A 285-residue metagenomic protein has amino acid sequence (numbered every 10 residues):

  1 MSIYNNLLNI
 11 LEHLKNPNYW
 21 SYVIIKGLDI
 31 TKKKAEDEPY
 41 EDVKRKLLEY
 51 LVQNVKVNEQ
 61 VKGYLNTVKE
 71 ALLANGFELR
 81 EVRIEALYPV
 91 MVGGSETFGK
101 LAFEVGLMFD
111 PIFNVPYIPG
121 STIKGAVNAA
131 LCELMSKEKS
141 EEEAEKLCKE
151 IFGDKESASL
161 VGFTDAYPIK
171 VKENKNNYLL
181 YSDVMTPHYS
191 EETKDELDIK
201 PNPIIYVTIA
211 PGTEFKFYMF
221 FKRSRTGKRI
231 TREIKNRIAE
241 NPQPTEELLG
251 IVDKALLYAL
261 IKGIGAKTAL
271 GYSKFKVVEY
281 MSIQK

Functional and structural regions predicted by a protein language model:
M1-K285: Basic, Gly/Ser/Thr-rich N-terminal segments that form RNA-phosphate-binding interfaces in CRISPR RAMP
